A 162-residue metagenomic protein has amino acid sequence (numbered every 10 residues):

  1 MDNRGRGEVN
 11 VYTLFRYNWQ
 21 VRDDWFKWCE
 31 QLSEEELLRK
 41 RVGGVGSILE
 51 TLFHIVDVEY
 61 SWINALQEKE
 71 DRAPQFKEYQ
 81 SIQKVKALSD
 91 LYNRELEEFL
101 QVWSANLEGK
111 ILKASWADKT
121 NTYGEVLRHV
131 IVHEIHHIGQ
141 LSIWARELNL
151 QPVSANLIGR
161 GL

Functional and structural regions predicted by a protein language model:
M1-V9: Basic/polar N-terminal segments that are highly enriched at the extreme N-terminus, encompassing both cleavable
D2, F15-K77, W116-L162: Short, contiguous alpha-helical
G7, S33-E34, S81-K84, W103-L107 (+1 more regions): General structural signal for secondary-structure boundaries
E8, Y12-F15, W19, Q83-K86 (+2 more regions): Non-membrane alpha-helical structural segments and their capping/turn regions in soluble enzymes
E68-N106: Helix-adjacent hinge/juxtasegments
A105-W116: Carboxylate-rich helix-loop segments that flank metal/cofactor sites and access channels in metalloenzymes
